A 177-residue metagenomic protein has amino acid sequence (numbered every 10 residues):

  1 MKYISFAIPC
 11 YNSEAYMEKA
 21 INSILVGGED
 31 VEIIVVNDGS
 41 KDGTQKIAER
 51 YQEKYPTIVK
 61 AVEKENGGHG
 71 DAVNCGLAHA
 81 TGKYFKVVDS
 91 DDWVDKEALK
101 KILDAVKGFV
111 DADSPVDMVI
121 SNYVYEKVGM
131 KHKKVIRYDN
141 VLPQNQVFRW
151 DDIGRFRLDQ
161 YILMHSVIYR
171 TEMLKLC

Functional and structural regions predicted by a protein language model:
M1-C177: Nucleotide-sugar donor-binding/catalytic module of glycosyltransferases that assemble extracellular/cell-envelope
